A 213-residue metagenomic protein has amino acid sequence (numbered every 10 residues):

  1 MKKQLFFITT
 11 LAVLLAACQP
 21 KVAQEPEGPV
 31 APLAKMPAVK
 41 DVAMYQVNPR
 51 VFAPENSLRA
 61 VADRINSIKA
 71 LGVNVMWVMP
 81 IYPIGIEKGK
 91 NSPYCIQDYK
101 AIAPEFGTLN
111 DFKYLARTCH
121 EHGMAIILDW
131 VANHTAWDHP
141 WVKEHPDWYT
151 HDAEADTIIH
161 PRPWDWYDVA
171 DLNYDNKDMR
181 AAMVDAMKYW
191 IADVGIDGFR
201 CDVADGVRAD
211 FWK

Functional and structural regions predicted by a protein language model:
M1-Q4: Positively charged n-region of N-terminal signal peptides that target proteins for export
L14-A17: C-terminal motif of bacterial Sec signal peptides marking the signal peptidase cleavage site
K21-V22, P26-Y45, R50-R59, D63-N74 (+1 more regions): Substrate-binding/active-site clefts of carbohydrate-active enzymes
E25-G28, A192, D202-K213: Active-site-proximal helices and loops of the catalytic beta/alpha 8
I127, G198-A204: Short catalytic-loop micro-motif centered on adjacent basic/acidic residues
